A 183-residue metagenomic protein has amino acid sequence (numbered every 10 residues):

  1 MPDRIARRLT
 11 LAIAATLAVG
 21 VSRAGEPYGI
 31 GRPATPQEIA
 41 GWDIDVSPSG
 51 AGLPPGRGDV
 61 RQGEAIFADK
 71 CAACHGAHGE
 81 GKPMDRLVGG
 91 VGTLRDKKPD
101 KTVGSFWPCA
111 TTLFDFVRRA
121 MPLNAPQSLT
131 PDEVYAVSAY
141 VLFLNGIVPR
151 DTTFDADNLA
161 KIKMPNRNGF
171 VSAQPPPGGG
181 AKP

Functional and structural regions predicted by a protein language model:
P2-T10: Bacterial N-terminal signal peptides that target proteins for export
T10-A18: Bacterial N-terminal signal peptides
G20-A24: Sec/Tat signal peptide C-region and signal peptidase I cleavage site
G29-I66, P122-P126: Electrostatic cytochrome c docking/interface patches
D43, P55-M84, V88: Sequence/structural segment immediately N-terminal to covalent heme-attachment motifs in c-type and related
R61-D69, E80-G81, F106-A110, S128-P131 (+1 more regions): Sequence context surrounding c-type heme c attachment/ligation sites in exported
E64, G79-P122: Gly/Gly-Pro-rich "capping" loops immediately C-terminal to redox-active cysteine motifs in periplasmic/lumenal
N124-P183: Flexible coil segments in periplasmic/lumen-exposed cytochrome c-class electron-transfer proteins
